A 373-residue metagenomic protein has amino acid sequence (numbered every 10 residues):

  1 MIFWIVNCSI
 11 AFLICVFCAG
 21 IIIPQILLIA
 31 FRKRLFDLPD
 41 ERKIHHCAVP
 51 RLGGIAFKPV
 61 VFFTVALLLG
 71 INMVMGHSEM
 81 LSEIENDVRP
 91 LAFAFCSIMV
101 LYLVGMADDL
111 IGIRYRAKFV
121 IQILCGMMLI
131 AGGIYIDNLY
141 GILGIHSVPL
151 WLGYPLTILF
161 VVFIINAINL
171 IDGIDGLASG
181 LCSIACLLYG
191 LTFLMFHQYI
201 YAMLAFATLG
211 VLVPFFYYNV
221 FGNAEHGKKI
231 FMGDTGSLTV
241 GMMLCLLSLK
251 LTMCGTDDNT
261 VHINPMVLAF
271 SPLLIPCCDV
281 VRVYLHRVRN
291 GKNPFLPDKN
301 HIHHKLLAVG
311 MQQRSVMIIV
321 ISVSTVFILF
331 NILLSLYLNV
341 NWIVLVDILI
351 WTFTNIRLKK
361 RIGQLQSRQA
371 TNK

Functional and structural regions predicted by a protein language model:
I2-R34, K58-M73, E79-V88, A94-M99 (+2 more regions): Alpha-helical transmembrane segments
L38-L52, K228-G233: Juxtamembrane helix-capping/reentrant segments at transmembrane boundaries
C47-P50, S82-A92, G144-P155, A269: Short aromatic-rich membrane-water interface segments that cap or initiate transmembrane helices in multi-pass membrane
T64-L81, Y102-I113, I130-L143, T252-C254: Transmembrane alpha-helix boundary signature
S82-L124, L129: Hydrophobic alpha-helical hairpins/lids featuring a short glycine-rich hinge
C96-L103, I121-I136, L156-N166, C182-L188 (+1 more regions): Membrane-embedded alpha-helical core segments of multi-pass
G105, I168, I230: Hydrophobic "anchor" residues on beta-strands that sit immediately upstream of conserved functional sites
